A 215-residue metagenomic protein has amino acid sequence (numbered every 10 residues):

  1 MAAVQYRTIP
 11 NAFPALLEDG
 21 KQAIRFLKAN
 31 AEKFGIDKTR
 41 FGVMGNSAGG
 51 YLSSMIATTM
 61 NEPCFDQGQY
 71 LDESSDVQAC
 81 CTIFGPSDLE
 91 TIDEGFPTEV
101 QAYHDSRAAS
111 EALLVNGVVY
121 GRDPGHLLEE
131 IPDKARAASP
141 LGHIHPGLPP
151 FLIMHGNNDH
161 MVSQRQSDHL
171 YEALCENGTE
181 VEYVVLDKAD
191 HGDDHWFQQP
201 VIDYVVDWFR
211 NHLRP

Functional and structural regions predicted by a protein language model:
M1-P215: Alpha/beta-hydrolase superfamily serine-hydrolase fold, recognizing
